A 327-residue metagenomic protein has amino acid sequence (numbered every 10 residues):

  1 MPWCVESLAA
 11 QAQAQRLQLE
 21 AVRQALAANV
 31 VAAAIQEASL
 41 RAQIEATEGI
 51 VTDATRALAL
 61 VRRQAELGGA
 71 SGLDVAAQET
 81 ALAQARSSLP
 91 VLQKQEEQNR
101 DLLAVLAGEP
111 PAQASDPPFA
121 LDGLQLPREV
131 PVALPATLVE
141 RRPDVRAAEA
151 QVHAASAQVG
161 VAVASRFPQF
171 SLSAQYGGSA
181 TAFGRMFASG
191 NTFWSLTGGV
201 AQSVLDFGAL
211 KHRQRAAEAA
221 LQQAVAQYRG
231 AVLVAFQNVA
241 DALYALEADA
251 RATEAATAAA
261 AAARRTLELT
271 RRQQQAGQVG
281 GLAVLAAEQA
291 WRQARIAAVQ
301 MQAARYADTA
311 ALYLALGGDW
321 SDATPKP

Functional and structural regions predicted by a protein language model:
M1-L17, R23, G49, L73 (+7 more regions): Sec/SRP-type N-terminal targeting helices
M1-P2, S7, A70-S88, E109-L172 (+1 more regions): Amphipathic alpha-helical coiled-coil scaffold segments and their short linker/junction regions
L17-L134, A245, D249, A259 (+3 more regions): Periplasmic alpha-helical coiled-coil/stalk elements that build and connect Gram-negative outer-membrane
A65-G69, Q274-Q278, A315-D319: A short glycine-centered flexible hinge/capping loop motif at secondary-structure junctions
G68-S71, A235, A242, G277-G281: Alpha-helical heptad-repeat coiled-coil segments that mediate oligomerization/polymerization in large
A107, Y176-A180, V204: Transmembrane beta-strands of outer-membrane beta-barrel pores
P111, L126, L243, I296-P327: Acidic, low-complexity, intrinsically disordered peripheral segments
